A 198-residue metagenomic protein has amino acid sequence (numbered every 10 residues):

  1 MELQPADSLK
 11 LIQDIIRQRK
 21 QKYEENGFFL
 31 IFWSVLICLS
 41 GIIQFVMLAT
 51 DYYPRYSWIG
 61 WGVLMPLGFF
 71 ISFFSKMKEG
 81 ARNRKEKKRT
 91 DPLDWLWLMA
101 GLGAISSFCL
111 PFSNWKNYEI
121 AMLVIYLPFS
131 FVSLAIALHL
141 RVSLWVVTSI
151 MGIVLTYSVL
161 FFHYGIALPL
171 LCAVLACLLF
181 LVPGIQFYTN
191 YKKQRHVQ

Functional and structural regions predicted by a protein language model:
M1-N26: N-terminal juxtamembrane cytosolic/stromal segments of multi-pass membrane proteins
K20-L30, D51-R55, K116-L123, V142 (+2 more regions): Membrane-water interface of alpha-helical transmembrane segments
Q21-C109: Selected alpha-helical membrane-embedding segments in polytopic membrane proteins
L36-I43, L67, S106, F129-V132 (+2 more regions): Membrane-embedded alpha-helical transmembrane segments of multi-pass integral membrane proteins
S57-L67, S113-L127, V174: Structural signature of hydrophobic alpha-helical transmembrane segments
I71-K88, F131-L138, V182-Y188: C-terminal ends of transmembrane helices
D91-S149: Membrane-proximal helix-loop-helix units in multi-pass membrane proteins
V132-Q198: Terminal transmembrane helical module of multi-pass membrane proteins
